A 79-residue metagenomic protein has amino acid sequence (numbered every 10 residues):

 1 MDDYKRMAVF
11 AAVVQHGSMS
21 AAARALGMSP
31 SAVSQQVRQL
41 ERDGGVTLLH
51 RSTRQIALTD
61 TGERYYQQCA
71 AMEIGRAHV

Functional and structural regions predicted by a protein language model:
M1-K5: Short helix-coil-helix linker/hinge
R6, F10: Short, basic/aromatic recognition patches that contact phosphate-bearing ligands
A12-G27: Short helix-boundary/capping micro-motifs
A25-L26, V37, G44, Y65: Core residues of bacterial helix-turn-helix
S29-A32, Q36-Q39: Residues within the DNA-recognition helix of helix-turn-helix
E41-L58: A short LG(V/I)-centered, amphipathic sequence patch enriched for acidic residue(s) preceding the LG motif
D43-G44, Y65-R76: Alpha-helical linker/hinge and terminal dimerization helices associated with HTH transcriptional regulators
